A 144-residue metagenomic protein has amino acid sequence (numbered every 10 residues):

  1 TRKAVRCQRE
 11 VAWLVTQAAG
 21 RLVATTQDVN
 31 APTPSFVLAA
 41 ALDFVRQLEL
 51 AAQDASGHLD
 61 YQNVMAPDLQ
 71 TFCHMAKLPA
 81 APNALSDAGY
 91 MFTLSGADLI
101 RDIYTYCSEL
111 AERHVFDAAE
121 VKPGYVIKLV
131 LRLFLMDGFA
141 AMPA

Functional and structural regions predicted by a protein language model:
T1-V23, V64-C107, A111: Short Lys/Arg-rich basic patches
T25-L59, V115-A144: Short, basic amphipathic alpha-helical segments that act as recognition/interaction helices in nucleic-acid-binding
